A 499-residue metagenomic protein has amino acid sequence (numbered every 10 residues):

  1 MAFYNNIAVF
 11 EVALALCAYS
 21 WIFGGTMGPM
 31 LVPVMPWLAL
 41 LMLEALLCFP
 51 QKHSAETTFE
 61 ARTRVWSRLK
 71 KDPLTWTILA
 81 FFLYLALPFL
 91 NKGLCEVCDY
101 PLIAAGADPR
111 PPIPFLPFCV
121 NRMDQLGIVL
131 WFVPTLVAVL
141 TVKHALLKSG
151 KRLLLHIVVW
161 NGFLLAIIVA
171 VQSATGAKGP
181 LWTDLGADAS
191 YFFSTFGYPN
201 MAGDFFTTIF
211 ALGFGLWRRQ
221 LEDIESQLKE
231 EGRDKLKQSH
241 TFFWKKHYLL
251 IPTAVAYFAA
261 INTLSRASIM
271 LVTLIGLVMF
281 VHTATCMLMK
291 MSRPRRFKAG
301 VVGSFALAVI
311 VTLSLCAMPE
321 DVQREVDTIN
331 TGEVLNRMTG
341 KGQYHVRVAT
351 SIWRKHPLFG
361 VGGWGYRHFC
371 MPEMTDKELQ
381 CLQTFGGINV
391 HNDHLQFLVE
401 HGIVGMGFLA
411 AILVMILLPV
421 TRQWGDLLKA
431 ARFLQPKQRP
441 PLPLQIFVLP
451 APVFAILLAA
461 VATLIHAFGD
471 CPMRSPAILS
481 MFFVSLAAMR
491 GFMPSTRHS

Functional and structural regions predicted by a protein language model:
M1-W21, M35-L47, F82-L83, M123-M318 (+3 more regions): Alpha-helical transmembrane segments of multi-pass inner-membrane proteins
E11-T26, L43-P134: N-terminal hydrophobic segments of proteins, predominantly signal-anchor/transmembrane helices of inner/organellar
Y19-I22, A107-N121, T183-F196, G340-Y344 (+1 more regions): Juxtamembrane membrane-water interface segments that cap and precede transmembrane helices
G25-G28, L90-Y100, A170-L181, C316-R324 (+1 more regions): Helix-to-loop transition at the C-terminal end of transmembrane segments
C98-P111, A177-F192, D321-M338: Extracytoplasmic catalytic-loop and juxtamembrane helix elements of membrane-embedded, polyprenol/dolichol-linked
Y191-T195, I275-G276, R295-F297, T312-R354 (+1 more regions): Flexible juxtamembrane loops connecting transmembrane helices in multi-pass membrane enzymes that build or modify
Y198, Q343-G387, H394-F397, H401-F408: TM-adjacent membrane-interface loops and short helices in multi-pass inner/ER membrane proteins
T496-S499: Short, charged juxtamembrane terminal tails flanking transmembrane helices
